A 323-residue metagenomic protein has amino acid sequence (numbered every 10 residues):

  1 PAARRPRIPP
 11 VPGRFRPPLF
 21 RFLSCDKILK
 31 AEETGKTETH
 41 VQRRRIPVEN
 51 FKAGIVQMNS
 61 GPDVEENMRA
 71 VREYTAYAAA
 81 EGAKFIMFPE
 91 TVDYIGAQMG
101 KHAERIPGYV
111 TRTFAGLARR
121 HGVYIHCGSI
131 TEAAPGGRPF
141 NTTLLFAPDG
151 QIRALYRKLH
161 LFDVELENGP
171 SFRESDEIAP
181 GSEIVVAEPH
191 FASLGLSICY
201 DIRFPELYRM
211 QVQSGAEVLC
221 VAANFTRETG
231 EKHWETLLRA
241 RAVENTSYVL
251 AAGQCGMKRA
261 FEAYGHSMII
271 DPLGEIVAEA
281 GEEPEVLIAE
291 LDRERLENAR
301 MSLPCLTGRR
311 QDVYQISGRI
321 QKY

Functional and structural regions predicted by a protein language model:
F15, F20-F22: Aromatic (phenylalanine/tyrosine) cluster motif
D26-K36, R44: Short, positively charged and aromatic/hydrophobic N-terminal segments
E49-A53: Extreme N-terminal starter segment of soluble prokaryotic enzymes
V64-E65, R72-D149, R153-R157, D163-V164 (+1 more regions): Cys-nucleophile CN-hydrolase/nitrilase-fold catalytic domain and related Cys-dependent amidase chemistry that acts on
I106-H126, S193, I202-L287: CN hydrolase (nitrilase-like) catalytic-core segments centered on the catalytic cysteine and neighboring Lys/Glu
R112, A134-S214, R227-T236, S302-C305: Active-site catalytic loop in hydrolytic enzyme cores
C127-S129, T142-L145, V185-A187, S267-I269 (+1 more regions): Short beta-strand scaffold segments in enzyme catalytic cores
E294-Y323: A short C-terminal boundary segment appended to hydrolase-like catalytic domains
